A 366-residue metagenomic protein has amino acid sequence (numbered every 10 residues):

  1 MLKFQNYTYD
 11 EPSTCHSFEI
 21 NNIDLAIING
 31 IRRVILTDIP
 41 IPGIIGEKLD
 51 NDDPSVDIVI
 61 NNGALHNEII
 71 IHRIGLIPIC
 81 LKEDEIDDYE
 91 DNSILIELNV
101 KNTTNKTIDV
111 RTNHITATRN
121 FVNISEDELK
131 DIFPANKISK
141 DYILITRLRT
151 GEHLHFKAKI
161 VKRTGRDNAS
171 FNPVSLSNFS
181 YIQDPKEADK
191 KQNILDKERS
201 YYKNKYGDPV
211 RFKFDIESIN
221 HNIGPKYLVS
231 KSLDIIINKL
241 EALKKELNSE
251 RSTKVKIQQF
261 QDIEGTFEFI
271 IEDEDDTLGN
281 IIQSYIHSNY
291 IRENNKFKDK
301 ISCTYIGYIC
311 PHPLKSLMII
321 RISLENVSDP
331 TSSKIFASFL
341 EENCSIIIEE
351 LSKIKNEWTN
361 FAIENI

Functional and structural regions predicted by a protein language model:
M1-I366: Protein-protein interaction/assembly regions in multi-subunit complexes
